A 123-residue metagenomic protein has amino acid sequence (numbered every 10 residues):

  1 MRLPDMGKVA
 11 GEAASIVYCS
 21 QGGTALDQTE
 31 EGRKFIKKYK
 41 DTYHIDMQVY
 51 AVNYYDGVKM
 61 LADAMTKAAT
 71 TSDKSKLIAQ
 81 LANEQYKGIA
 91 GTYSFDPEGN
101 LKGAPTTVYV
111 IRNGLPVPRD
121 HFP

Functional and structural regions predicted by a protein language model:
M1-P123: Extracytosolic ligand-binding ectodomains
